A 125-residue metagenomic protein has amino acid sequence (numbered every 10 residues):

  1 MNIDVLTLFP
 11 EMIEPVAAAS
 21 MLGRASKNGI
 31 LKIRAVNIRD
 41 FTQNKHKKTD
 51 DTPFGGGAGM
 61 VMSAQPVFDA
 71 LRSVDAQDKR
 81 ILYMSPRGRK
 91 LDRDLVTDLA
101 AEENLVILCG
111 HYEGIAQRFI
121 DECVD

Functional and structural regions predicted by a protein language model:
M1-V74: N-terminal nucleotide/polyanion-binding subdomain common to many enzyme families
N2, E103-N104, D125: A general secondary-structure boundary signal
V16-S20, D94, R118: Generic recognition of short, well-ordered alpha-helical segments
S20-R24, T97-A100, E122-C123: Short, solvent-exposed amphipathic alpha-helical segments in soluble enzyme and RNA/protein-processing domains
I33-A35, I81-Y83, D125: Conserved beta-strand scaffold positions in the cores of enzyme catalytic domains, especially in NTP/NDP-utilizing
V61-H111, A116-Q117: S-adenosyl-L-methionine/SAH cofactor-binding core of RNA-modifying enzymes
I115, F119-D125: Structured adenosyl-cofactor binding patch, chiefly the S-adenosyl-L-methionine
